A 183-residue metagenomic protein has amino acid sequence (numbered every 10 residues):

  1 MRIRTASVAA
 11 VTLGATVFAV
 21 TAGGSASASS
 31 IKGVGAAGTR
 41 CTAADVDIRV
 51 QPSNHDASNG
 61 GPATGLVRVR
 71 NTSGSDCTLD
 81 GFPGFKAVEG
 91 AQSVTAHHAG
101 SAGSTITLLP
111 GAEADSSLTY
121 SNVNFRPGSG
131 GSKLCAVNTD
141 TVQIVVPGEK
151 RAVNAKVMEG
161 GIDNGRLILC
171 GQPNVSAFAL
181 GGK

Functional and structural regions predicted by a protein language model:
M1-S29: Secretory targeting and sorting signals
I31-S58: Low-complexity, acidic Ser/Thr/Pro/Gly-rich terminal tails and inter-domain linkers that flank the onset of structured
N59-L66, C135-N138: Short, solvent-exposed loop/turn segments enriched in Ser/Thr/Gly
V67-G74: Asparagine-centered strand-capping/turn motif at beta-strand->loop junctions
D76-S93: Short acidic, flexible loop segments centered on an aromatic residue
H97-F125: Intrinsically disordered, low-complexity Pro/Gly/Ser/Thr-rich segments with frequent PxxP/GP/PP motifs and embedded
N124-G165: Terminal connector regions
G171-K183: Short, low-complexity, Pro/Ser/Thr/Gly-rich segments in the mature regions of secreted, periplasmic
